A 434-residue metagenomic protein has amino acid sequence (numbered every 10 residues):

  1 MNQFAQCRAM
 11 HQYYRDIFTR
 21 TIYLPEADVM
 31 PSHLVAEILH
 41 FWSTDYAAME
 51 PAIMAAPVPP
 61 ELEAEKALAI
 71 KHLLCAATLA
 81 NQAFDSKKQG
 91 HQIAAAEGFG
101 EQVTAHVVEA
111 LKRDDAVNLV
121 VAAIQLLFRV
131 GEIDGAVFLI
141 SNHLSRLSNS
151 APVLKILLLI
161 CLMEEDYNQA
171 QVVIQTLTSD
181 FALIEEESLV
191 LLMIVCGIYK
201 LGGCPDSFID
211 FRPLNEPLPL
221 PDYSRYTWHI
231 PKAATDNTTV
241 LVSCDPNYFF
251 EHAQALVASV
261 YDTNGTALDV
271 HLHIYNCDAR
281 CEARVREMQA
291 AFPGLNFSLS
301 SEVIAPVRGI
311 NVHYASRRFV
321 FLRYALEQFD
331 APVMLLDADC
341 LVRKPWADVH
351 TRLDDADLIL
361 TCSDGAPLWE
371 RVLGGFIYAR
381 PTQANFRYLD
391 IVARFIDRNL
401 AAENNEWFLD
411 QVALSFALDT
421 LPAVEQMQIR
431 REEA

Functional and structural regions predicted by a protein language model:
M1-Y223: Non-catalytic N-terminal targeting/anchoring module and adjacent flexible stem/linker that precedes the structured
M49, F249-F250, C277-V285: Short, charged/polar "capping" segments at the starts of alpha-helices and the immediately preceding loops
F208-N247, E251: N-proximal low-complexity "stem/linker" segments adjacent to membrane-targeting elements
S259-A267: Short, acidic, metal-binding catalytic loop of nucleotide-sugar glycosyltransferases
D269-C277: Short beta-strand/loop segment that forms part of the nucleotide-sugar
R280-Q328: Active-site-proximal specificity loops/subdomain of glycosyltransferases
Y314-R371, I377-A379: GT-A fold catalytic core of metal-dependent nucleotide-sugar glycosyltransferases, centered on the diacidic
N385-A434: Catalytic core and acceptor-binding pocket of nucleotide-sugar-dependent glycosyltransferases
